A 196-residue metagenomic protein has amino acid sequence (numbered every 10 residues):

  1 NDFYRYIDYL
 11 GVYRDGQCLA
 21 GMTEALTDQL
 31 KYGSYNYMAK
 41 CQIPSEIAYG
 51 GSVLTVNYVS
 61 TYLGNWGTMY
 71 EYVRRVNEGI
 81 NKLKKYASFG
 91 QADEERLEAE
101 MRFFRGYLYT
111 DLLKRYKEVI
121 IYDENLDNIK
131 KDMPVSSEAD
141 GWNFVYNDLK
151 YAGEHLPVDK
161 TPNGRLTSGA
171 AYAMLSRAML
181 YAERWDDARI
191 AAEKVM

Functional and structural regions predicted by a protein language model:
N1-K31: Hydrophobic alpha-helical membrane-insertion signals
F3-Y13, N36-Y116, D132-D140, L149-N163: Conserved, well-structured interaction surfaces
D123-K130: Short linear capping/connector segments at secondary-structure termini
S168-A170: Generic helix N-cap/helix-start motif at coil->alpha-helix transitions
A192-M196: TPR/TPR-like (Sel1-like) alpha-helical repeat modules
